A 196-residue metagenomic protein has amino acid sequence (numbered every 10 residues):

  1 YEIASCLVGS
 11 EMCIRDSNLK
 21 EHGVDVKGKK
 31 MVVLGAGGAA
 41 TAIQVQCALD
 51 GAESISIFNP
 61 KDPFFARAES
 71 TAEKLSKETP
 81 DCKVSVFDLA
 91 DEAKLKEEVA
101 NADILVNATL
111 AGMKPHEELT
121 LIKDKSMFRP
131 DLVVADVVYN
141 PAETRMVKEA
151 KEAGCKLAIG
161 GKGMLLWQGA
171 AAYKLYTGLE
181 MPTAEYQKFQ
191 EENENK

Functional and structural regions predicted by a protein language model:
Y1-G9, C13-I14: Single conserved hydrophobic/aromatic residue that forms the stacking wall/gate of nucleotide- or nucleobase-binding
I14, V33-L34, I57, D136: Hydrophobic Val/Ile/Leu positions in short beta-strands of Rossmann-like dinucleotide-binding domains
R15, G28-A48: Glycine-rich adenosine-cofactor-binding loop
E21-D25, K125-F128: Glycine-rich helix-loop-beta junction characteristic of Rossmann-like nucleotide cofactor-binding loops
G28, D131-V133, V137-K196: Adenosine-phosphate binding glycine-rich loop
L49-S54, A153-L157: Conserved S-adenosyl-L-methionine
D50-T79: NAD(P)-binding Rossmann-fold cofactor-contacting core
D81-A158: Rossmann-like adenosine-cofactor binding region
